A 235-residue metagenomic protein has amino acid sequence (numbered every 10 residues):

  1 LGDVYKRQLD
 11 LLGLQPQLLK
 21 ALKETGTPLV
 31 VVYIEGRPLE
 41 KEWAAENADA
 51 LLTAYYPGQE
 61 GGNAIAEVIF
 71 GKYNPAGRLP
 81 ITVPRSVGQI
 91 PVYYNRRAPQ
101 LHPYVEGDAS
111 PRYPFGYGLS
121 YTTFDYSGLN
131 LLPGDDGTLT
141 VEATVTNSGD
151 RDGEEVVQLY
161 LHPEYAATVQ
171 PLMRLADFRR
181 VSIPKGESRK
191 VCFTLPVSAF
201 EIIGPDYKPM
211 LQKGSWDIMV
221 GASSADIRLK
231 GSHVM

Functional and structural regions predicted by a protein language model:
G2-M235: C-terminal non-catalytic regions of proteins with extracellular/luminal or membrane-system context
